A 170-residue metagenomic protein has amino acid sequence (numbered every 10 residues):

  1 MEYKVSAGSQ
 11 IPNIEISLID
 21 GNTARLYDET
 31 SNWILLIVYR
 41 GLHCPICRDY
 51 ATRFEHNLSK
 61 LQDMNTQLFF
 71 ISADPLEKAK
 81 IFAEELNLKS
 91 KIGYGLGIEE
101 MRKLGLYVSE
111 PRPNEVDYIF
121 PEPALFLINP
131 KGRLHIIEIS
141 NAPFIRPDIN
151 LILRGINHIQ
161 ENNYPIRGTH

Functional and structural regions predicted by a protein language model:
M1-H170: Chalcogenol-based redox active-site neighborhoods
